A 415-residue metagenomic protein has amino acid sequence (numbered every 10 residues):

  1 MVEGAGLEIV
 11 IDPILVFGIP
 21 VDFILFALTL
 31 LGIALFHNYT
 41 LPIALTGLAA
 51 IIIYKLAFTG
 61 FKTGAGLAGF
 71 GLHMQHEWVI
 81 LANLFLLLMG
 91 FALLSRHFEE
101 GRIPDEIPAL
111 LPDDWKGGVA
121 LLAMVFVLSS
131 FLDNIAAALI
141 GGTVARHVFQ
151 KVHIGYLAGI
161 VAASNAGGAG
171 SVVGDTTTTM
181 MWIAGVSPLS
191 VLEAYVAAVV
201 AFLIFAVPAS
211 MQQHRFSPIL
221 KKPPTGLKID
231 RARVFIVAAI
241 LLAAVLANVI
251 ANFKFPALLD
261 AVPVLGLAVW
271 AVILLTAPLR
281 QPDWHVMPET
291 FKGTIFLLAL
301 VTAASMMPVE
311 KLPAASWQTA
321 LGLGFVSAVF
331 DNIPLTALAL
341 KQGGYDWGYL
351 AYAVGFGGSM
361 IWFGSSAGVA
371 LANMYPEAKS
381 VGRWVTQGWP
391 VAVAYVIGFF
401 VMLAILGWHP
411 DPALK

Functional and structural regions predicted by a protein language model:
V10-G18, L35-I43, G64-L84, P112 (+7 more regions): Interfacial loop-to-helix junctions that mark the boundaries of transmembrane helices in multi-pass membrane
F17-F23, I80-L84, L110-A123, V148-A158 (+3 more regions): Membrane-interfacial loop-to-helix junctions in multi-pass transporters
P20-L30, H37-G64, L81-L93, R233-A243 (+2 more regions): Hydrophobic mid-bilayer segments of alpha-helices in multi-pass membrane transport proteins, especially secondary
H37-T40, L94-R102, L128-I140, G167-D175 (+2 more regions): Short helix-coil transition sites and intra-membrane helix breaks within transmembrane domains of multi-pass
L94, E100, Q150-I154, A158 (+4 more regions): Juxtamembrane and boundary regions of transmembrane helices in multi-pass small-molecule transporters and channels
K116-A169, M180-A184, T336-Y352, E377-S380 (+3 more regions): Hydrophobic transmembrane alpha-helices that form the pore/transport pathway of multi-pass ion and small-solute
F202-I273, K415: Long, contiguous bundles of hydrophobic transmembrane helices that form the permeation core of multi-pass
I240-Y345: Transmembrane helical segments that form the transport core of multi-pass membrane transport proteins
